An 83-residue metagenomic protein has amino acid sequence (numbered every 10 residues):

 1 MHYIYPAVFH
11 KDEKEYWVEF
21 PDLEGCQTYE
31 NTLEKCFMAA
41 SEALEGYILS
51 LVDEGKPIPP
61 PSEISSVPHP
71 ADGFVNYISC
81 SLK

Functional and structural regions predicted by a protein language model:
M1-I4, S41-K83: Short, charged, surface-exposed hinge/linker loops at domain edges that act as mobile lids or interdomain connectors
M1-K14, E19, E42: N-terminal segment of the canonical double-stranded RNA-binding domain
V8-H10, Y29, S79: Generic structural detector for well-ordered beta-strands
D12, P21-L23, S79-K83: Generic beta-structure capping elements
E15, Q27, S66-V67: A generic structural signal for ordered secondary structure
E24-E34: A short, exposed loop/beta-hairpin motif centered on an aromatic-Gly-Thr core
C36, A40: Conserved anionic group-binding/transfer micro-motifs
